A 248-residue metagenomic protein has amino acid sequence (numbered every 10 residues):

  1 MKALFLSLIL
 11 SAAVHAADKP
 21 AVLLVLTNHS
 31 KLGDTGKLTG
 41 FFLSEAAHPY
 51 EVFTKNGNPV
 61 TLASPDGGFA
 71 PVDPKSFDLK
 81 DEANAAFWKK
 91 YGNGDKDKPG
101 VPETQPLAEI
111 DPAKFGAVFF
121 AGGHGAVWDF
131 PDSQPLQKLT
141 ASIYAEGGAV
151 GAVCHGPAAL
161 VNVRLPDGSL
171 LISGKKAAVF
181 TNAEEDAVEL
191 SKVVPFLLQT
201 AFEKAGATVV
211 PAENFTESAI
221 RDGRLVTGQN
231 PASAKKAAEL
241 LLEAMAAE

Functional and structural regions predicted by a protein language model:
A3-A12: Sec-dependent N-terminal signal peptides
A17-E146, A158-E248: Extended, subdomain-level signal for the structured scaffold at the beginning of enzyme domains
G147-G151: Conserved, well-structured core segments that form or line functional sites
C154-G156: Catalytic nucleophile serine of serine hydrolases, specifically the conserved "nucleophile elbow" pentapeptide
